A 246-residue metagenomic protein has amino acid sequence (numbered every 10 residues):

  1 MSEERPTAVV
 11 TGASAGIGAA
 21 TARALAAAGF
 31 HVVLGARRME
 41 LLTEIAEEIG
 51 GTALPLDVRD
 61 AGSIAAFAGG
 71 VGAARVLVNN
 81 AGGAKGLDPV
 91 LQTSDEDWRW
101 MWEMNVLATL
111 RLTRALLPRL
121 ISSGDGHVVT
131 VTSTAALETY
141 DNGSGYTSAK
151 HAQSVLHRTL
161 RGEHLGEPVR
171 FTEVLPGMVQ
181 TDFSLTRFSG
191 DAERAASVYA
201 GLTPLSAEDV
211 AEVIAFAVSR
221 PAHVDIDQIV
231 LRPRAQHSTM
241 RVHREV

Functional and structural regions predicted by a protein language model:
S14-A15: Conserved glycine-rich cofactor-binding loop
F30-I45: Conserved glycine-rich Rossmann-like NAD(P)H-binding loop of the short-chain dehydrogenase/reductase
D88-V90, D97-R99: Substrate-binding pocket helix/loop in short-chain dehydrogenase/reductase
T113, A149-A152: Active-site helix of classical SDR
S133: Residue(s) in the substrate-gating loop at a strand-loop-helix junction that position the organic substrate next
E138, T159-V169: Active-site-adjacent segment of SDR/Rossmann-fold oxidoreductases
V169, E173-V174, E193-M240: C-terminal helical subdomain
